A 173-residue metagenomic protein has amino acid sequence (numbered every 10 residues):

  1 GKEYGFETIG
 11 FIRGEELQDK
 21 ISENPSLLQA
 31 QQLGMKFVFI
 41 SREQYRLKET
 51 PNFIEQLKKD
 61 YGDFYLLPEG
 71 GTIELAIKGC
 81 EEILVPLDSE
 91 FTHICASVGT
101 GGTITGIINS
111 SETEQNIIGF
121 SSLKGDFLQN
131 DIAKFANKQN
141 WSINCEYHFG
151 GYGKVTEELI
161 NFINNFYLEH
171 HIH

Functional and structural regions predicted by a protein language model:
K2-H173: PLP-dependent amino-acid enzyme catalytic core
